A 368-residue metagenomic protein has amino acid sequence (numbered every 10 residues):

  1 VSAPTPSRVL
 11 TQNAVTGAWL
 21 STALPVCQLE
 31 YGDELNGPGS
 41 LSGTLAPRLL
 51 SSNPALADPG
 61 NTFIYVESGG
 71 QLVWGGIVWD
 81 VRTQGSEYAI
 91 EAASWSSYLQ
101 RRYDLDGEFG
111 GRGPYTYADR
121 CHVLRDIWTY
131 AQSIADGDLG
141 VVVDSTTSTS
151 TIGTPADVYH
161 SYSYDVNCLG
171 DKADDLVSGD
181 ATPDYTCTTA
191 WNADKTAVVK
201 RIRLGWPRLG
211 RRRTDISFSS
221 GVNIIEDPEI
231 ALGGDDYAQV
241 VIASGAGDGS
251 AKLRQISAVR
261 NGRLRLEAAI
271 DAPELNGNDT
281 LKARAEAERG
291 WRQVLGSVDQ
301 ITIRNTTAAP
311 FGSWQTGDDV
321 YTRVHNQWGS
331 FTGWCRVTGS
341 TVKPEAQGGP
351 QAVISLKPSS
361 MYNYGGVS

Functional and structural regions predicted by a protein language model:
V1-R120: Beta-strand-rich assembly/attachment modules of structural machines
A3-R8, G113, A197-A346, S360-S368: Acidic, small/polar-enriched beta strand-loop surface segments
T22-Q28, V78, P155-H160, V222-D227 (+1 more regions): A broad structural signal for short, well-ordered beta-strand segments within beta-sheet-rich domains
Y31-S51, S86-Y98, A243, Q293-A308 (+2 more regions): Oligomerization/assembly interface segments of phage tail-like spikes and tubes
D33, V81-R82, T189-A193, A231-D235 (+1 more regions): A general structural signal for short secondary-structure junctions and capping/turn motifs
N36-P38, S52, G85-Y88, L99 (+6 more regions): A broad, structure-centric signal for solvent-exposed, well-ordered loop/edge residues that line or flank functional
Y65-A93, T322-A352: Short beta-strand and beta-hairpin "edge-sheet" elements
A93-L232: Charged- and aromatic-enriched interaction segments used to assemble and dock large macromolecular complexes
